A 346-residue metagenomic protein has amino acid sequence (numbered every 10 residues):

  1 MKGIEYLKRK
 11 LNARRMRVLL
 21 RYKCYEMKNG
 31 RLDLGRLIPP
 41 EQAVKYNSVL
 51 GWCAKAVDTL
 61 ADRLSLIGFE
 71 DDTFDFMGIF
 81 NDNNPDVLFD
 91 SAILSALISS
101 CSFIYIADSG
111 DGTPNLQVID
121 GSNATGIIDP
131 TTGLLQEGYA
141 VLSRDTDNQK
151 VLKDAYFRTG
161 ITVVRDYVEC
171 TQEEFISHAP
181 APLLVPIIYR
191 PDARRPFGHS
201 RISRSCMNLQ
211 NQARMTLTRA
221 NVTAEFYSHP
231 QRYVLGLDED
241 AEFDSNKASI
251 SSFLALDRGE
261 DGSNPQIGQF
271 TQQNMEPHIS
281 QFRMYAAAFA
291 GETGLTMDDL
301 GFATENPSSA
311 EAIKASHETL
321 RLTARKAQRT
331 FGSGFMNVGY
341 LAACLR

Functional and structural regions predicted by a protein language model:
M1-Q117: Extended, helix-rich architectural segments
L7, L37, K45, D58 (+4 more regions): Conserved aromatic-histidine-acidic binding/catalytic patches
P39-K45, V49, C53, N274-Q281 (+2 more regions): Secondary-structure capping and boundary motifs in well-ordered enzyme cores
C53-L60, L64, N83, A96 (+4 more regions): Generic structural signal for hydrophobic core residues of well-folded globular domains
N81-L88, S205, L209, P277-Q281 (+2 more regions): Short amphipathic alpha-helical segments
F103-H199: Extended, regular secondary-structure scaffolds
E174-A312: Extended, charged amphipathic alpha-helical segments
A288, E292-R346: C-terminal structural cap/anchor segments
